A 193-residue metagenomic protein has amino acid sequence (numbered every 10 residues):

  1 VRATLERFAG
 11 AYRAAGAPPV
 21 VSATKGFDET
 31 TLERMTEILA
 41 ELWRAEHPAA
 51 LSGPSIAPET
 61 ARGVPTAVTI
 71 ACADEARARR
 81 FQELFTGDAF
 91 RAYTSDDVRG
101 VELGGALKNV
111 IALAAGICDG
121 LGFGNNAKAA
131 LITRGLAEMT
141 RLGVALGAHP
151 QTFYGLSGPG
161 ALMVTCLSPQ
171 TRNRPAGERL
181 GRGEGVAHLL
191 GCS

Functional and structural regions predicted by a protein language model:
V1-P65, F81-E83: Rossmann-like NAD(P)(H) cofactor-binding subdomain of soluble oxidoreductases
T4, A11, I38, L42-E46 (+1 more regions): Internal alpha-helical scaffold of NAD(P)-dependent oxidoreductase catalytic cores
P18-V20, D97, G185-A187: Glycine/charged-rich beta-loop-alpha catalytic/anionic-binding loops adjacent to active sites
A23, F123-N126, A187-L190: Short coil/turn segments at secondary-structure junctions
K25-F27, S52-I56, D74, D96-V101 (+5 more regions): Glycine-rich beta-alpha junction loops
E33, L136-A137, R174: A generic alpha-helix surface/boundary motif
A49, I70, T165: Glycine- and other small-residue-rich loops at beta-strand/loop junctions that grip anionic moieties
K108, A112-D119, V144-S193: NAD(P)-dependent Rossmann-like dehydrogenase/reductase catalytic/cofactor-binding core
